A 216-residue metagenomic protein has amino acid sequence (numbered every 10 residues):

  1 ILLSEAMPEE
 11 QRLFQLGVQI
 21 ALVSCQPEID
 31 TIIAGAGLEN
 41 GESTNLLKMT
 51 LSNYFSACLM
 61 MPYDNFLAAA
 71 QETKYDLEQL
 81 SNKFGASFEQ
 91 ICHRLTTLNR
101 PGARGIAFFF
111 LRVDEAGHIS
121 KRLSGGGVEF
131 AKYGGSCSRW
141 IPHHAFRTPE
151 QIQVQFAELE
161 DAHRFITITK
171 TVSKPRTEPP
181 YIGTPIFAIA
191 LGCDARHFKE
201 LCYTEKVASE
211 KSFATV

Functional and structural regions predicted by a protein language model:
I1-V216: Conserved binding/catalytic microenvironments
